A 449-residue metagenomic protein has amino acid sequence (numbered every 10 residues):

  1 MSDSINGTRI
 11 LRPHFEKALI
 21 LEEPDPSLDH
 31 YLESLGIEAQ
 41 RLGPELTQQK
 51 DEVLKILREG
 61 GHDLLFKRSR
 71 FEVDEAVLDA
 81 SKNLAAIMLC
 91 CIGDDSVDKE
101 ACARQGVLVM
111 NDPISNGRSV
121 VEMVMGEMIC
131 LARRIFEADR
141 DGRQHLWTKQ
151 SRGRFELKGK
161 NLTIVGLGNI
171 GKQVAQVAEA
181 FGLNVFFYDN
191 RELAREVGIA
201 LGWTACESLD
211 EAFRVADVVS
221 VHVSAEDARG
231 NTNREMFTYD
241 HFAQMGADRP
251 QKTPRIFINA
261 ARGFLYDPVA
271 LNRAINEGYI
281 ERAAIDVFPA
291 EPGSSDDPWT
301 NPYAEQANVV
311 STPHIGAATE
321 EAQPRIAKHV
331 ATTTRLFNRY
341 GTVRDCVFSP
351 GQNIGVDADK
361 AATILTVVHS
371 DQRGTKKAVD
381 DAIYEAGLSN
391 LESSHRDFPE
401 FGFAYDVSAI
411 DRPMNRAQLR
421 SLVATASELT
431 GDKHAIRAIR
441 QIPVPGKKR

Functional and structural regions predicted by a protein language model:
S2-M110, R214, S220, T238 (+5 more regions): An N-terminal-biased, well-structured beta-alpha scaffold segment characteristic of Rossmann-like dinucleotide-binding
R58, V73-E75, E192-P298: Rossmann-like adenosine-cofactor binding region
Q105, M110-N161, Q176, D345: Phosphate-binding beta-alpha-beta segment of Rossmann-like dinucleotide-binding domains, i.e., the NAD(P)
V121-R140, A178-L183, A274-N276, K328-T342 (+1 more regions): Oxidoreductase and adenylate-handling cofactor-binding alpha/beta cores
L167-G168: Glycine-rich Rossmann-fold phosphate-binding loop(s) that bind the pyrophosphate of adenine dinucleotide cofactors
G171-K172: N-terminal Rossmann-fold NAD(P) dinucleotide-binding loop
Y239, A247-T363, V368-S370, D381 (+4 more regions): Rossmann-like dinucleotide-binding domain for NAD(H)/NADP(H)
V379-I383, Q418-L429: Short amphipathic alpha-helices in soluble, non-transmembrane regions that often serve as interface/regulatory elements
